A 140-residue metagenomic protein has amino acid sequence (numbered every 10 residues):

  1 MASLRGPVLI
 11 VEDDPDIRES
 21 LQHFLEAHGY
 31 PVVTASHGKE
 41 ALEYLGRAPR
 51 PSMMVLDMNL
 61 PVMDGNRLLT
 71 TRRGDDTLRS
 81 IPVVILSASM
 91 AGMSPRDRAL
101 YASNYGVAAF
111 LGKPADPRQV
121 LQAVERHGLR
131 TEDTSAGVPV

Functional and structural regions predicted by a protein language model:
M1-L9, G112, D116-V140: Non-catalytic signal-transmission and effector/linker regions of two-component phosphorelay proteins
E12: Conserved acidic carboxylate
E19-A27: Charged docking surfaces used in two-component/phosphorelay signaling
T34-M53: Acidic, metal-coordinating helix/loop segments flanking the phosphotransfer/catalytic sites of two-component signaling
H37-E40, D64-T70: Acidic catalytic/metal-coordinating carboxylates
D57, S87: Active-site residues of response regulator receiver
P61, T70, R79, A91: The feature encodes the CheY-like receiver
R67, M90-L111, R118, Q122: Alpha4 helix (beta4-alpha4-beta5 surface) of REC/receiver domains from two-component response regulators
